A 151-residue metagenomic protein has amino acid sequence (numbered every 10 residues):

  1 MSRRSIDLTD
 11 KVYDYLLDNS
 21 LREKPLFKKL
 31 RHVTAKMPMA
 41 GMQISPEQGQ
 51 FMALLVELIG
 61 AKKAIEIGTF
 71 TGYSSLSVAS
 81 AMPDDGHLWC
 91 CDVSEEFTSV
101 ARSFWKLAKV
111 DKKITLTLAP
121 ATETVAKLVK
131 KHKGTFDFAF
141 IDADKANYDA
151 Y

Functional and structural regions predicted by a protein language model:
M1-F140, K145-Y151: A short alpha-helical cap/connector motif
